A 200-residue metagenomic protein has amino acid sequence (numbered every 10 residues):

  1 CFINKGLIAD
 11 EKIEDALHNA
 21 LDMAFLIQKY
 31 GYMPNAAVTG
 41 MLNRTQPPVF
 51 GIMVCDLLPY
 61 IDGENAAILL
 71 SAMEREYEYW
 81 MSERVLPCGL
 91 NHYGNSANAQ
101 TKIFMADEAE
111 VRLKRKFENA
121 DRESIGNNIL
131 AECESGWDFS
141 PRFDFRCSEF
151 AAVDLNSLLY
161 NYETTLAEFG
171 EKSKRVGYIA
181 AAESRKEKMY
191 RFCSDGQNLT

Functional and structural regions predicted by a protein language model:
C1-G51, C55, A151-V153, T164: Substrate-binding groove/exosite segments of carbohydrate-active enzymes
I8-A20, L57-E74, A167-K186: Structural helix-adjacent loops and short alpha-helical linkers that scaffold large soluble proteins
L26, Y30, M53-Y60, E76-E83: Mid-sequence acidic-hydrophobic segments that form the walls of catalytic/ligand-binding cavities or oligomerization
K29-Y30, E64, P87, S173: Alpha-solenoid repeat scaffolds
R44-E64, C193-T200: C-terminal capping/lid segments that line or modulate ligand- or cofactor-binding pockets
G63-F150, D195: Active-site acid/base region of carbohydrate-active enzymes
Y77-N98, S157-T200: Catalytic cores of carbohydrate-active enzymes
